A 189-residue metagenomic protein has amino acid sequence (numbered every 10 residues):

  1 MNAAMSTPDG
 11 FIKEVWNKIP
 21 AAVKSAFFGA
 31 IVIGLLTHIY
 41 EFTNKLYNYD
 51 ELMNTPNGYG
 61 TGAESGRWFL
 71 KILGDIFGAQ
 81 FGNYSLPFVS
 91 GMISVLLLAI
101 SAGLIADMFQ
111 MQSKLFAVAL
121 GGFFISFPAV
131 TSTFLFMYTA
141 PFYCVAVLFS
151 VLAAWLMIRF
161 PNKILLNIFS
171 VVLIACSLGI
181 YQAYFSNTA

Functional and structural regions predicted by a protein language model:
M1-I19: Short, Lys/Arg-rich, polar N-terminal cytosolic tail immediately upstream of the first transmembrane signal-anchor
K18-N48: Transmembrane signal-anchor helices characteristic of membrane glycosylation enzymes that use polyprenol
L36-N54, T61-L73, Y181: Extracytoplasmic catalytic/substrate-binding loops of multi-pass membrane glycan-assembly enzymes
Y40-N48, F77, S126-F136: Juxtamembrane "helix-exit" motif on the non-cytosolic side of transmembrane helices
T61-M92, L96: Short hydrophobic/aromatic helix or loop-helix immediately within or flanking a transmembrane segment in polytopic
A63-R67, S90-S94, L115-I158, G179-Y184 (+1 more regions): Membrane-interface micro-motifs in multi-pass membrane enzymes
M92-K114: Transmembrane-helix motifs of polytopic, lipid-linked glycan transferases
L156-C176: Short hydrophobic alpha-helices at membrane interfaces in multi-pass membrane enzymes
